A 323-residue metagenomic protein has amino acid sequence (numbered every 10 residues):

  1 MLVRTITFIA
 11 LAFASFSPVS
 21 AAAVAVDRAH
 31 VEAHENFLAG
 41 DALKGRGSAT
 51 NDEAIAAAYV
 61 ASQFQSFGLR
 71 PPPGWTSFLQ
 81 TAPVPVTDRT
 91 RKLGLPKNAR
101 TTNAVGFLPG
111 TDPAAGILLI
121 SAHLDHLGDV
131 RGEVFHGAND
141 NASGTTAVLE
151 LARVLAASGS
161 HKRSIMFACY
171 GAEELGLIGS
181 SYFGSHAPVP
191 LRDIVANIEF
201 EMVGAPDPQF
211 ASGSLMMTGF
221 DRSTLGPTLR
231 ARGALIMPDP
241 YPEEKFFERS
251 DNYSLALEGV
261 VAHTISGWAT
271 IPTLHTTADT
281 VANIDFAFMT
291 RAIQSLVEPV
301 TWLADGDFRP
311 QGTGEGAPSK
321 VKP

Functional and structural regions predicted by a protein language model:
I6-P18: Bacterial N-terminal signal peptides
A22-V24, D41-N51, R91-L95, G132-N141 (+5 more regions): Second-shell loop/turn segments in exported
A25-I55, F67-P73, L79, D125-H126 (+2 more regions): N-terminal capping segment at the start of a domain
V26, H30-A33, F37, N51-S66 (+9 more regions): Extracytoplasmic/secreted proteins, especially bacterial periplasmic and envelope-associated proteins
R46-F107: A non-catalytic alpha/beta surface segment that caps or lines the substrate-entry region of metallo-dependent hydrolase
A104-G106, I120-G176, L296: Alpha-helical metal-binding/catalytic segments enriched in His/Glu/Asp
P113, S160, Y170-T264, W268-T270: Metal-dependent peptidase/peptidase-like ectodomains
P272-P323: His/Asp/Glu-rich mid-to-C-terminal helical/loop segments that flank catalytic regions of hydrolases
